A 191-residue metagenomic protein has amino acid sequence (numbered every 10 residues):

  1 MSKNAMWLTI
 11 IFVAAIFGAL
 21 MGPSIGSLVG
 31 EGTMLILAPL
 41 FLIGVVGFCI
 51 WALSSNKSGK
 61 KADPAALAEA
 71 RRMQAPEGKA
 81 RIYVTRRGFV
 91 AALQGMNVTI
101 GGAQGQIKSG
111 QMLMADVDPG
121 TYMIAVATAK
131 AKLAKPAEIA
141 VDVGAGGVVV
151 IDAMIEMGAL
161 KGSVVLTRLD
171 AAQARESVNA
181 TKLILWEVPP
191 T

Functional and structural regions predicted by a protein language model:
M1-T191: Short loop/turn and low-complexity linker motifs enriched in small/turn-promoting residues
